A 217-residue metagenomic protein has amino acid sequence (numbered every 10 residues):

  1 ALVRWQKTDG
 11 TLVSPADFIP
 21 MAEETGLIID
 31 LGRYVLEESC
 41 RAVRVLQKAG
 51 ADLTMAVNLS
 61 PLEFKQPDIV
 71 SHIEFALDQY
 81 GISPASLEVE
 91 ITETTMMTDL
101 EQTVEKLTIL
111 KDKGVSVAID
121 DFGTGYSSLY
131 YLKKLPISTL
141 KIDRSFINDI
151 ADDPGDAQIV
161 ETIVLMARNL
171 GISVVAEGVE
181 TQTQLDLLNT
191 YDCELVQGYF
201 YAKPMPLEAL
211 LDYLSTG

Functional and structural regions predicted by a protein language model:
L2-G10, I19, E37, V43 (+3 more regions): EAL-family c-di-GMP phosphodiesterase catalytic domain
T11, Q47-L53, G81: Catalytic core regions of nucleotide second-messenger enzymes
G26-L27, G81: Catalytic-site/binding-pocket detector for metal-dependent nucleotidyl cyclases and the c-di-GMP signaling machinery
L27, L31, G155: Conserved acetyl-CoA pyrophosphate-binding loop and the N-cap/start of the following alpha-helix in GNAT-like
S39-Q47, L77: Short catalytic/binding micro-motifs of nucleotide second-messenger systems
K106: Conserved functional hotspot residues or short segments at active or partner-binding sites across diverse domains
